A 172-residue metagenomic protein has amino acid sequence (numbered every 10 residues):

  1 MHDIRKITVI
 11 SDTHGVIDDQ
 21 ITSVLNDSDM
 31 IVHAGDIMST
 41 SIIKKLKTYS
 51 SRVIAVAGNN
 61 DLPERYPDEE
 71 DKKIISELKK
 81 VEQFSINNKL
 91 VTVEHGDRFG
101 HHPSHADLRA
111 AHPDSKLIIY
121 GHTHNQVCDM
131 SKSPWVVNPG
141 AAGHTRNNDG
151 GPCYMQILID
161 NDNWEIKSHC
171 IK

Functional and structural regions predicted by a protein language model:
M1-T8, Q83-T92, M130-V136, I157-S168: Beta-strand-turn-beta hairpins that frame and shape the catalytic cleft of phosphate-ester-processing enzymes
M1-Y49, V53, D71-K80, N88 (+2 more regions): N-terminal active-site segment of His-dependent metallophosphoesterases
V9-S11, M30-D36, I54-N59, V93-H95 (+2 more regions): Active-site neighborhood of phospho(di)ester-bond hydrolases with catalytic His/Asp-centered motifs
G15, S39, R98, N125 (+1 more regions): Short active-site segment of divalent metal-dependent hydrolases/proteases that encodes the spacing between
V16-S23, V93-H112: Pre-active-site segment of Zn-dependent metallo-hydrolases
S23-L25, L46-T48, D68, A110 (+1 more regions): Short loop/helix-cap segments at secondary-structure boundaries that form the rim of catalytic
I54, H101-E165: Conserved beta-sheet core of the metallophosphoesterase superfamily
I54-G58, L62-H101: Helix-adjacent hinge/juxtasegments
